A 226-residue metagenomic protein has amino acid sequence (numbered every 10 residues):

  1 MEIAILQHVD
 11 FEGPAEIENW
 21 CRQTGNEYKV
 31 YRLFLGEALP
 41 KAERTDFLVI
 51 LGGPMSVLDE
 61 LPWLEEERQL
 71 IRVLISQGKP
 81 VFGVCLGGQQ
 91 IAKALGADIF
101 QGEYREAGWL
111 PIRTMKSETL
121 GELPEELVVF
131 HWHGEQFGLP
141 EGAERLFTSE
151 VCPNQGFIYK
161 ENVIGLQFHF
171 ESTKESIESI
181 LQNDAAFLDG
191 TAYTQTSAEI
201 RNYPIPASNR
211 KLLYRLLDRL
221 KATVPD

Functional and structural regions predicted by a protein language model:
M1-Q69, V73-K79, D189-D226: N-terminal beta1-alpha1 cap of cysteine-dependent amidohydrolase-like domains
I5, F100, T114-D226: Amide-donor transfer/coupling interface in amidating biosynthetic enzymes
F11-E12, Q89, A107, C152 (+1 more regions): Short alpha-helical
P14-E16, D59-E60, A92-A94, E141 (+2 more regions): Short glycine-/acidic-enriched loop or helix-start segments at secondary-structure transitions that form or flank
E18-W20, T45, P62-E65, G96-I99 (+3 more regions): Short, glycine/charged-enriched secondary-structure capping and boundary segments
L35-L39, A107-W109, F137-G138, P153-N154: A short acidic, often aromatic-flanked loop/helix-cap motif at beta-alpha or helix-coil junctions that lines enzyme
I50-S117: Cysteine-nucleophile active-site neighborhood
